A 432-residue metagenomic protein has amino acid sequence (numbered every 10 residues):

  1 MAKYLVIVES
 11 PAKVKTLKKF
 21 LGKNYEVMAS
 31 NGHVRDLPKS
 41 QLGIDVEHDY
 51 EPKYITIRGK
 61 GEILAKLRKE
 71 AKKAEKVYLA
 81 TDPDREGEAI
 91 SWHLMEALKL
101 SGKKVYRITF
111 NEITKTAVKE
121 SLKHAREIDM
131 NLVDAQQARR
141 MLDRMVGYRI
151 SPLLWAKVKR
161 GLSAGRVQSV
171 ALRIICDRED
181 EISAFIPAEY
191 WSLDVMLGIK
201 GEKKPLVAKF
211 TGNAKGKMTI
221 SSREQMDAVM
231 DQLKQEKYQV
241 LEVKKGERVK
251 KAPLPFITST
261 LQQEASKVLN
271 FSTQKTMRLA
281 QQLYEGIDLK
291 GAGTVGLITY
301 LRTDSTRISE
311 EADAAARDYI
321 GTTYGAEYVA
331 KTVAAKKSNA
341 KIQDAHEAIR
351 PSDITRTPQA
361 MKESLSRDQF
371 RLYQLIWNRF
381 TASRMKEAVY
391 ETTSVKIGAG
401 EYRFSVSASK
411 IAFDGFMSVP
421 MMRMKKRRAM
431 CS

Functional and structural regions predicted by a protein language model:
M1-Q137, G212, I220-R223, D227: Intrinsically disordered, low-complexity regulatory segments
K13, G87-I90, D134, A138 (+6 more regions): Hydrophobic (often cysteine-bearing) scaffold residues that line and stabilize catalytic clefts of nucleotide/cofactor
T16-F20, K66, A89-A97, A117-S121 (+7 more regions): Alpha-helical scaffold elements adjacent to nucleotide-binding pockets in ATP/GTP-utilizing enzyme cores
E26, R35-T56, A164-E285, Y319-K331 (+2 more regions): Long, highly charged, low-complexity internal segments
K72, I113-L197, E242-G246, D353: C-terminal or mid-to-C-terminal helical accessory/interaction module adjacent to the motor/catalytic core
K99-K104, V268-T273, G286-T294: Secondary-structure transition/capping motifs at alpha-helix termini and the adjoining loop/turn into the next element
Y284-Y300, F380-A382: A short, conserved structural fragment
A292-I320: Accessory beta->alpha helical hairpin/"wing" motif in late/C-terminal subdomains of nucleic-acid enzymes
